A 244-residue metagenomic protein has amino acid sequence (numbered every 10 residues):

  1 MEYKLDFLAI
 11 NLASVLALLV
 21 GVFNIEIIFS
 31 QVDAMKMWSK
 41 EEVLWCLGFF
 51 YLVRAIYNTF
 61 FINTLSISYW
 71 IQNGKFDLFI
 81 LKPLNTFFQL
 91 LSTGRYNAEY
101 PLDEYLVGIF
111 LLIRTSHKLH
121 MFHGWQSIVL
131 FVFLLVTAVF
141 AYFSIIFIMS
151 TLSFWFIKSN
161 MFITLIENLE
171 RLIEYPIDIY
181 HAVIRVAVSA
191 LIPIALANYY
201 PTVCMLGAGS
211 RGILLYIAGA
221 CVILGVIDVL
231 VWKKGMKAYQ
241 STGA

Functional and structural regions predicted by a protein language model:
M1-A244: Hydrophobic transmembrane alpha-helices and immediately adjacent juxtamembrane helices of multi-pass inner-membrane
